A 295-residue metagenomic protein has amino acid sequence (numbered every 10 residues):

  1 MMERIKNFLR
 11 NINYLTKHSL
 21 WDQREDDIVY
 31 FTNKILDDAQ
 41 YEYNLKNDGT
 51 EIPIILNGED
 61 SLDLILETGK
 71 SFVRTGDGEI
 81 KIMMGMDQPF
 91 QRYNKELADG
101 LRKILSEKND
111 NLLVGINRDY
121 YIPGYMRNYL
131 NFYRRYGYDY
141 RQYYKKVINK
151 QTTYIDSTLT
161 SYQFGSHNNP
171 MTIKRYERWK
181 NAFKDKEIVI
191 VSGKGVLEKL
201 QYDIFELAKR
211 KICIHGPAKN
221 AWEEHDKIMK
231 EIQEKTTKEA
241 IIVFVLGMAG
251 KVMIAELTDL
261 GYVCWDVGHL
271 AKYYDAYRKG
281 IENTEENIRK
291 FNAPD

Functional and structural regions predicted by a protein language model:
I5-I204: Electropositive, gly/pro-rich neighborhoods at or near active sites that engage anionic ligands
I104, I232-K235, L257: Hydrophobic helix-cap positions at the C-terminus of alpha-helices in RecA-like/P-loop ATPase nucleotide-binding cores
L113-G115, I241-F244: Short glycine-rich phosphate-binding loop at a beta-alpha junction
R118, H215, G268: Residues at the C-termini of beta-strands that transition into short coil/loop
Y121, A218, A271: Residue-level detector of flexible, active-site-proximal loop/helix-junction positions within diverse enzyme catalytic
W179-I190, G195-V196, T237-I241, Y262 (+1 more regions): Long, contiguous secondary-structure blocks with strong helical propensity
I190-E239: A mid-sequence, solvent-exposed acidic-amphipathic segment
V245, A249-D295: C-terminal functional extensions of proteins
